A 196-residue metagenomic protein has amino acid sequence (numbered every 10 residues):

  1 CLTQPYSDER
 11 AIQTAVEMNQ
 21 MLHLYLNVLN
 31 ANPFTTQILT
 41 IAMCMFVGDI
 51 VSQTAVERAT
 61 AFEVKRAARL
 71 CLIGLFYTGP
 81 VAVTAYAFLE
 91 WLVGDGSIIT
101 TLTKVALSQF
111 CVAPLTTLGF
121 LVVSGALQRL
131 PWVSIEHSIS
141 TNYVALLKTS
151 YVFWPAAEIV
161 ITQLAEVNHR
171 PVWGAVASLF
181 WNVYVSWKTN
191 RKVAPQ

Functional and structural regions predicted by a protein language model:
C1-L24, A194-Q196: Transit-peptide-like, low-complexity N-terminal presequences and other terminal intrinsically disordered regions
M21-L22, A55-A59: Internal amphipathic alpha-helical repeat/solenoid segments
L29-E57, V64-L130, S140-K192: Alpha-helical transmembrane segments of eukaryotic organelle membrane transporters and related multi-pass membrane
I135-E136: Alpha-helical scaffold elements lining the catalytic groove of polysaccharide deacetylases
